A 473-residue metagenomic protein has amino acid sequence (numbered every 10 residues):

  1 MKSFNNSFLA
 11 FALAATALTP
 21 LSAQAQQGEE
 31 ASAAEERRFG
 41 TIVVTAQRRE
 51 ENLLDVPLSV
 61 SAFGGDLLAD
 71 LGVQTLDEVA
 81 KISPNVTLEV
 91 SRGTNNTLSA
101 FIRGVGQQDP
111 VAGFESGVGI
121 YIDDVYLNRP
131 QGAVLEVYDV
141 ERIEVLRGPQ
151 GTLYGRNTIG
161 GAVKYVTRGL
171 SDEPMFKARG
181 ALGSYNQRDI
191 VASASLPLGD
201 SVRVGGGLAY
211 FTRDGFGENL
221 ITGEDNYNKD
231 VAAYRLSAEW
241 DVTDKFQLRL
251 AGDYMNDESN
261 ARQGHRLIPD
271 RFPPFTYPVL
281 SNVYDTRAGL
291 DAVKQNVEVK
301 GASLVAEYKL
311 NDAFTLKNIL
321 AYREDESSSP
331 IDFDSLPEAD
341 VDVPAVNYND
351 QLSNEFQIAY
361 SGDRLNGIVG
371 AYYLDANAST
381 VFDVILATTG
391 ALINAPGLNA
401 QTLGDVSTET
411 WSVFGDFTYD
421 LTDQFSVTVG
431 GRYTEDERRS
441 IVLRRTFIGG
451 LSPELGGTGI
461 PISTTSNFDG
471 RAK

Functional and structural regions predicted by a protein language model:
E35-E173: Acidic, small-polar-rich N-terminal luminal/periplasmic segments of exported/outer-membrane proteins
G40, L98-A100, G161, P174-F176 (+6 more regions): Hydrophobic, lipid-facing positions within transmembrane beta-strands of outer-membrane proteins
V73, G199-S201, F211, D241-K245 (+3 more regions): Outer-membrane beta-barrel channels and translocator barrels
E115-G117, R129, Y138-R147, T152-N219 (+6 more regions): Outer-membrane beta-barrel translocator/receptor signature
D124, R147, L196, A238-W240 (+6 more regions): Residue-level signature of outer-membrane beta-barrel architecture
S171-E173, A181-Y185, A192-D291, E324-A339 (+2 more regions): Periplasmic-side early beta-strands and strand-to-turn transitions of outer-membrane beta-barrels
F176-G180, G206-L208, L236, L250 (+4 more regions): Membrane-embedded beta-strand positions of outer-membrane beta-barrel proteins
L220-D225, Y373-K473: Signature of Gram-negative outer-membrane beta-barrel scaffolds
